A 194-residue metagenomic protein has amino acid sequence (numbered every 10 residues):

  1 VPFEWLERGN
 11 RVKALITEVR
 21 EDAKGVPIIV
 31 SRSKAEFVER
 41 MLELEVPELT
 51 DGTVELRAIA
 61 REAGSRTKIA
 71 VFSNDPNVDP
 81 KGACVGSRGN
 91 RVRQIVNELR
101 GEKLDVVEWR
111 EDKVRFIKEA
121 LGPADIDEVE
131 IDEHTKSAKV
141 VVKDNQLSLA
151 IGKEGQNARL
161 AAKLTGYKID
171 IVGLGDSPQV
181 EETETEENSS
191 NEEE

Functional and structural regions predicted by a protein language model:
V1-E194: RNA-contacting regions in translation and RNA-metabolism proteins, encompassing KH/S1 modules where present
